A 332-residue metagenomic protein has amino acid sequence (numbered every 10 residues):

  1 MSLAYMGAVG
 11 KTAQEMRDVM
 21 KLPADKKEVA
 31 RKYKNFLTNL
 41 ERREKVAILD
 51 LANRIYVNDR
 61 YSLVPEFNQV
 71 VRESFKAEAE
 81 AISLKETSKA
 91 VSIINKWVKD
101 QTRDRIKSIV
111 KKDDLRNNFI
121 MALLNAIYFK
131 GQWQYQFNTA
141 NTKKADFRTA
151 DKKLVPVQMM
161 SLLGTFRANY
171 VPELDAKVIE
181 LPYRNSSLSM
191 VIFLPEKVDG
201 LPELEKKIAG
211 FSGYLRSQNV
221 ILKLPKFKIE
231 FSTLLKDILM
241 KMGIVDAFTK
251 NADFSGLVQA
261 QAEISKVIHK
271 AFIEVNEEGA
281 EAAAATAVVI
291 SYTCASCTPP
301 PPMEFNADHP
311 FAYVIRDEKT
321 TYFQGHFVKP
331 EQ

Functional and structural regions predicted by a protein language model:
M1-Q332: Secretory/exported precursors with cleavable N-terminal leaders
